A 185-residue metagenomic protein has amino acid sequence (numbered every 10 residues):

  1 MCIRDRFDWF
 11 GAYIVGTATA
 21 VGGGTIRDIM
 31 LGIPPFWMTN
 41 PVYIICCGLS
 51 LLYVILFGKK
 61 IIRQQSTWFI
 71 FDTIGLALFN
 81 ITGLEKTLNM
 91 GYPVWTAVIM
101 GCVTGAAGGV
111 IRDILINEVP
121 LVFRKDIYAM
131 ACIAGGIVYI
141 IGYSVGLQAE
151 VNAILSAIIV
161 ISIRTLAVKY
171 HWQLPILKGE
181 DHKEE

Functional and structural regions predicted by a protein language model:
M1-I3: Short, small-residue-biased leader/transition segments that mark boundaries at the very start of proteins
F10-G16, N40-I44, Q65-L76, M100 (+1 more regions): Cytoplasmic-side transmembrane-helix entry/capping segments in multi-pass membrane proteins
I14-A18, T25-L31, I99, V103 (+2 more regions): Short, structured motif recognition centered on aromatic/hydrophobic residues
G16-G22, C47, F71-E85, I127-I140 (+2 more regions): Small-residue-rich segments of transmembrane alpha-helices in multi-pass membrane proteins, especially helix faces
D28-M38, T82-T96, I141-N152: Helix-coil boundary and interhelical linker segments in multi-pass alpha-helical membrane proteins
P35-L49, P93-G105: Structural signature of hydrophobic alpha-helical transmembrane segments
I62-L121: Membrane-proximal helix-loop-helix units in multi-pass membrane proteins
W172-E185: Intrinsically disordered, low-complexity non-transmembrane regions of multi-pass membrane transporters
